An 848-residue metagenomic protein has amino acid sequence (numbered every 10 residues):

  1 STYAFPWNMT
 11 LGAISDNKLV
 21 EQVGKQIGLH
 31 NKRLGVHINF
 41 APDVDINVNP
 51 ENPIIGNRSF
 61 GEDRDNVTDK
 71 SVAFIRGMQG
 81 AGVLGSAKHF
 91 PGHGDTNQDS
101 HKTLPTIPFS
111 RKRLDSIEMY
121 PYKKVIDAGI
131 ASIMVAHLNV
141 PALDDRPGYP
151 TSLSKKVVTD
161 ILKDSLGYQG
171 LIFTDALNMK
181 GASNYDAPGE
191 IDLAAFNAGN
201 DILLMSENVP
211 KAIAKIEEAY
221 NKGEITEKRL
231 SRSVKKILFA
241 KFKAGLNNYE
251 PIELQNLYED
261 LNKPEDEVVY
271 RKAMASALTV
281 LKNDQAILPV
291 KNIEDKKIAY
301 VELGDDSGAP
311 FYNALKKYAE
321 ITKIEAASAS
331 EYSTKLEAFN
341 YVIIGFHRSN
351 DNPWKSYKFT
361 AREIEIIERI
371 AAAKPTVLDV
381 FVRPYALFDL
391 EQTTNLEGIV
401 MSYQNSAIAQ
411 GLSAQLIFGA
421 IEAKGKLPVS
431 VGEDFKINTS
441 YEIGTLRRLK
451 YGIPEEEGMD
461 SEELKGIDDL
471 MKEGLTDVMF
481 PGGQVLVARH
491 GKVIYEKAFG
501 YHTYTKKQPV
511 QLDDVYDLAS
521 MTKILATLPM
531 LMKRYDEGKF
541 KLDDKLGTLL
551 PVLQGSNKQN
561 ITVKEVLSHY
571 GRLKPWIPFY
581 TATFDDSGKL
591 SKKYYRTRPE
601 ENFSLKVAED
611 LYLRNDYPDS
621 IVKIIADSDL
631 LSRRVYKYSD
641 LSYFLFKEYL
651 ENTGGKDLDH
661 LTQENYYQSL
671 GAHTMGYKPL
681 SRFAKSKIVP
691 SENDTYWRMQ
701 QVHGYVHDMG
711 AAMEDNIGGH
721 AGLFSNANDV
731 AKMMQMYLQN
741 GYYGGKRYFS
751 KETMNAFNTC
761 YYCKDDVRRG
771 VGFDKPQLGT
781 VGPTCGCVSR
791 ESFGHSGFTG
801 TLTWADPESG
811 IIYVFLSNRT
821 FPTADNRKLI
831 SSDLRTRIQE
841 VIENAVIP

Functional and structural regions predicted by a protein language model:
S1-T2, I27-N47, V67-P91: Glycine-rich, aromatic-flanked loop segments that form ligand/cofactor-binding clefts across common enzyme folds
E62-R229, K236: Second-shell residues forming the walls of enzyme active-site clefts
D186-E456, D460: Preference for extracellular/luminal or secreted protein segments
S231-K235, F239-N247, K323-A327, E331 (+9 more regions): Short, gly/Ser/Thr-rich active-site loops of penicillin-recognizing serine hydrolases
E456-L518, K539-K541, D708, A824 (+1 more regions): Short, conserved catalytic-motif segment at the N-terminal edge
G466, T476-Q484, T505-V566, D629-S642 (+1 more regions): Short active-site loop at a secondary-structure junction that contains or immediately precedes the catalytic residue(s)
K558-R790: Short, surface-exposed loop or secondary-structure junction motifs that flank catalytic or metal-binding residues
S792, T799-I812: Short, surface-exposed beta-strand/loop micro-motifs that present aromatic residues
